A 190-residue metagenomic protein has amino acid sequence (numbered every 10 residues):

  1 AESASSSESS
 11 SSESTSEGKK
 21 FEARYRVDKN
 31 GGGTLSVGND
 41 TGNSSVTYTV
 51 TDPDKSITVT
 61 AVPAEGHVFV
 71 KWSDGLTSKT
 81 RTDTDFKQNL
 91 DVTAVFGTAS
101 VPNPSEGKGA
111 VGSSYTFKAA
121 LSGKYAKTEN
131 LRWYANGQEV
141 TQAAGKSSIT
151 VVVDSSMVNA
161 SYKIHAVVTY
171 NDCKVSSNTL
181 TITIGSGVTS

Functional and structural regions predicted by a protein language model:
A1-K19, V188-S190: Ser/Thr/Gly/Pro-rich low-complexity, disordered linker/stalk segments of secreted and cell-surface proteins
A1-S3, E17-V27, R81-T98, I164-A166: Conserved "repeat-terminator" motif of extracellular CCP/Sushi domains
G38-H67, D85-Q88, V158: Extracellular modular ligand-binding repeats in secreted and cell-surface proteins
S44-Y48, I57, K79-T84, L90-V92 (+2 more regions): Short strand-edge motifs at loop-to-beta-strand transitions and within beta-strands of extracellular beta-rich domains
Y48-P53, G107-S113: Short, solvent-exposed loop/linker segments at the N-terminal edge of repeated beta-sheet extracellular domains
K55-T80, K124-R132, C173-K174: Surface-exposed interfaces of beta-sheet-rich extracellular modules
D74-D85, Y134-V153: Surface-exposed, flexible coil segments in extracellular/virion-facing regions
G97-E106, T189-S190: Proline-enriched interdomain boundary motifs that mark the N-terminal boundary and often initiate the first structured
